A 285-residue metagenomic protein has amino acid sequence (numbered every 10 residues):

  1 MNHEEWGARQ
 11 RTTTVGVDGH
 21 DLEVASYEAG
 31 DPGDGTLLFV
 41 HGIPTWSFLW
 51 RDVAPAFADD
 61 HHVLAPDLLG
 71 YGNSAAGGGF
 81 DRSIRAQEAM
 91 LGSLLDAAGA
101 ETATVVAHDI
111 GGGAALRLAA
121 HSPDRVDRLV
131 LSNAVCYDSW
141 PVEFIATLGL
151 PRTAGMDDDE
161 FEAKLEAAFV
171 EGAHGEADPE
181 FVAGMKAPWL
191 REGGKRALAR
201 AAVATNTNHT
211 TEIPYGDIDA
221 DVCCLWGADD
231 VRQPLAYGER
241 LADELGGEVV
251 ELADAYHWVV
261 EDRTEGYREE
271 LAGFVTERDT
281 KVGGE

Functional and structural regions predicted by a protein language model:
M1-L37, A58-H61, D96, A100-E101 (+3 more regions): Alpha/beta-hydrolase fold catalytic core
T13, G19-H20, Y27, L64-A107 (+1 more regions): Active-site loop/oxyanion-hole signature of alpha/beta-hydrolase fold enzymes
Y27-N73: Conserved HGGG/HGGXW glycine-rich cap/lid loop of the alpha/beta-hydrolase fold
A107, G111, A115: Gly/Ala-rich beta-loop-alpha elbow adjacent to hydrolase catalytic centers
A120, R128-M156: Flexible "cap/lid" loop of the alpha/beta hydrolase fold
W140-V142, D159-D217: Conserved alpha/beta-hydrolase catalytic His-Asp/Glu region
G194-A242, E251: Conserved serine/cysteine hydrolase catalytic core
A255-R268: Catalytic histidine-centered segment of alpha/beta-hydrolase-like enzymes
